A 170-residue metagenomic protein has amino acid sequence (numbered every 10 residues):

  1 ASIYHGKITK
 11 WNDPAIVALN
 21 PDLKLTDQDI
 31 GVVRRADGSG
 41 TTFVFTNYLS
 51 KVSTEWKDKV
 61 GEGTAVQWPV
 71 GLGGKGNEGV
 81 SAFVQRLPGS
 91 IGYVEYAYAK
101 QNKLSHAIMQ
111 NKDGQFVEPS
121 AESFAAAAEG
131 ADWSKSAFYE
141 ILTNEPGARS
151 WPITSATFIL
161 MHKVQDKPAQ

Functional and structural regions predicted by a protein language model:
A1-Q170: Flexible loop/hinge segments at secondary-structure junctions
